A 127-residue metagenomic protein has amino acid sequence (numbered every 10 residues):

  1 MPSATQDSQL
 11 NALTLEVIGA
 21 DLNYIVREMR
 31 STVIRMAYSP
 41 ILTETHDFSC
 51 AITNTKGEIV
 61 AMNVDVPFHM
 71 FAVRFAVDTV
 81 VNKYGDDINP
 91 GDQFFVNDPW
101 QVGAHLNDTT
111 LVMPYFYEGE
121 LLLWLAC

Functional and structural regions predicted by a protein language model:
P2-P90, F95-C127: Glycine/proline-enriched, intrinsically flexible loops and inter-domain linkers
